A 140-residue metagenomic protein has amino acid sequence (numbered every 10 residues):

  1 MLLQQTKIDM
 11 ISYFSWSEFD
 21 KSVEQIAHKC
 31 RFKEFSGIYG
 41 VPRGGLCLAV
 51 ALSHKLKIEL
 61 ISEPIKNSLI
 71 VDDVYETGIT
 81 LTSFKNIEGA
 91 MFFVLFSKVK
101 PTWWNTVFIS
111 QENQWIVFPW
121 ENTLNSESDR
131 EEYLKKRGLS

Functional and structural regions predicted by a protein language model:
M1-S140: PRPP-associated nucleotide enzymes
